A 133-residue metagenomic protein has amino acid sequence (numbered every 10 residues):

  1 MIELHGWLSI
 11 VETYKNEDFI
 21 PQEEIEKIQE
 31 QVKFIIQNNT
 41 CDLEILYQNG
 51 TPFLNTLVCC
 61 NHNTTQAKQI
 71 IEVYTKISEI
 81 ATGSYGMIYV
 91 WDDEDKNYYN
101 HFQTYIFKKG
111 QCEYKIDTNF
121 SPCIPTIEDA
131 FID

Functional and structural regions predicted by a protein language model:
M1-Q29: Short, extreme N-terminal segment that most often corresponds to the first beta-strand
L4, C41-I45, Y89: Beta-strand-enriched cores of mature, soluble protein domains
S9-V11, L46, L57-C59, Y89-W91: A structural detector for beta-sheet-dominated domains
Y14-E17, H62-K68, E94-H101: Short, surface-exposed beta-strand/loop "edge" segments at domain boundaries and coil↔beta transitions
E24-I25, Q69-Y85, P122-D133: Ampiphathic alpha-helical segments that act as solvent-exposed interaction surfaces
Q29-T75, E79-S84: Short, intrinsically disordered low-complexity segments
G83-K96: A short amphipathic beta-strand at an alpha->beta junction
D95-D133: Acidic, proline/glycine-rich low-complexity IDRs
